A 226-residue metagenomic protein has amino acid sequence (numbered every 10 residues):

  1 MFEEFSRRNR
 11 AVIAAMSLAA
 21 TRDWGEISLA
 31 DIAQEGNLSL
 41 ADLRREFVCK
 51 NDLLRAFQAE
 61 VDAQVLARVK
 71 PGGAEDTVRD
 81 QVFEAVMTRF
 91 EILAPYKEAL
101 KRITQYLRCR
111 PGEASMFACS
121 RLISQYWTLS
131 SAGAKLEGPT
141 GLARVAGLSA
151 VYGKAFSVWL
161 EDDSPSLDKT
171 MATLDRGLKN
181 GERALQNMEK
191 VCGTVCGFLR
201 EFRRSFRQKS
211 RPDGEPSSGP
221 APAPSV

Functional and structural regions predicted by a protein language model:
M1-R10: Short, Lys/Arg-enriched anionic-surface-contact patches
R10, L18-A56: Helix-turn-helix
A14-L18, I92: Short amphipathic alpha-helical elements of helix-turn-helix/winged-helix folds
A56, K70-R102, C109, C119: Hydrophobic alpha-helical connector segments
Q58-V65: Short, basic, alpha-helical segments at the C-terminal edge of helix-turn-helix-like DNA-binding modules
R102, Y106, F156-L160, V226: Soluble, non-transmembrane catalytic domains of enzymes that act on hydrophobic metabolites at membranes
G112-A134, L142-S157, A172: Amphipathic alpha-helical packing segments from all-alpha helical-bundle domains
E161-V226: C-terminal peripheral helix-coil segments that are non-catalytic and often amphipathic
